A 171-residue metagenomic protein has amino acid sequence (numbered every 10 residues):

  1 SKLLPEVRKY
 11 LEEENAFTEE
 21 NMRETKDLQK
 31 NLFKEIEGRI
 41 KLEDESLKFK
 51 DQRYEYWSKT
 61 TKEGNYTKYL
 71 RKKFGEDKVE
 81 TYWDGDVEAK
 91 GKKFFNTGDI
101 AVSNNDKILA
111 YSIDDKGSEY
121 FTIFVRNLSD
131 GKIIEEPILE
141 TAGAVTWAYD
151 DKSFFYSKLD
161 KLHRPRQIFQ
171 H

Functional and structural regions predicted by a protein language model:
S1-H171: Beta-propeller folds
